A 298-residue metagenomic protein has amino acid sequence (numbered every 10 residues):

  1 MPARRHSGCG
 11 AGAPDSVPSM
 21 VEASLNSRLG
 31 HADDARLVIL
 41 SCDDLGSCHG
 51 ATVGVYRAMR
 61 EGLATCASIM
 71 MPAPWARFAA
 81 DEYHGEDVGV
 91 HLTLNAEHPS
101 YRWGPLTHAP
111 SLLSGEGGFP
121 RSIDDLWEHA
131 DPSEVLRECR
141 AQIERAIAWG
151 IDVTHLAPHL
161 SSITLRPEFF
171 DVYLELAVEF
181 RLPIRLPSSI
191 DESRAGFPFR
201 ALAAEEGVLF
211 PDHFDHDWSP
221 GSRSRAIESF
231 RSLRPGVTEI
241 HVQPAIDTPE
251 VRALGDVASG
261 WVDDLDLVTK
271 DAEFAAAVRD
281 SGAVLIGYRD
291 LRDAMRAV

Functional and structural regions predicted by a protein language model:
P2-R5, C9-L40, H49-I151, H155 (+1 more regions): Terminal accessory/targeting
S162-I163: A glycine-rich, coil/turn loop motif that links secondary-structure elements
